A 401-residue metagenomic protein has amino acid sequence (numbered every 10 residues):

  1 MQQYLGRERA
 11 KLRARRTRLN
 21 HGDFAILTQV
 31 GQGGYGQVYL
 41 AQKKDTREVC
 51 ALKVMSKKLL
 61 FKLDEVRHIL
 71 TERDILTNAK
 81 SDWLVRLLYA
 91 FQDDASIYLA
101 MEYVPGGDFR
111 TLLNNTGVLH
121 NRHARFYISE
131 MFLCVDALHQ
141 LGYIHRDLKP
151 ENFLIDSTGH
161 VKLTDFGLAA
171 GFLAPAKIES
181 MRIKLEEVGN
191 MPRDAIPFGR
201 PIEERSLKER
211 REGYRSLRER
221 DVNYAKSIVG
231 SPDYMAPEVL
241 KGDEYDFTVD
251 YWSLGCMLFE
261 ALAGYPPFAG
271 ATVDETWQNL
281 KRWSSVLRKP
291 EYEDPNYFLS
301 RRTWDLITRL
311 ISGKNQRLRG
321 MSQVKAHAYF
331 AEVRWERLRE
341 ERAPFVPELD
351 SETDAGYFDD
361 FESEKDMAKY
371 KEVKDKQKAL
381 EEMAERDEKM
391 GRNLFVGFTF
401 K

Functional and structural regions predicted by a protein language model:
L27-V38: Protein kinase glycine-rich loop
V49, V54-K80: Conserved N-lobe beta3->alphaC-helix segment of eukaryotic protein kinase catalytic domains
V85, D94-E102, R110-T111: A conserved loop-to-beta-strand element in the N-lobe of protein kinase catalytic cores that borders the ATP-binding
Y89-A90: A short, aromatic-enriched beta-strand patch in the conserved N-lobe beta-sheet of the protein kinase catalytic domain
Y127-I128: Activation segment signature within eukaryotic-like protein kinase domains
G167-S227: Intrinsically disordered, low-complexity regulatory tails flanking kinase catalytic domains
L207, S216-S231, A236, L240 (+3 more regions): Eukaryotic Ser/Thr kinase distal regulatory-tail detector
I307-Q323, A331-E332: A conserved short helix/loop substructure at the end of the activation segment of eukaryotic-like protein kinase domains
